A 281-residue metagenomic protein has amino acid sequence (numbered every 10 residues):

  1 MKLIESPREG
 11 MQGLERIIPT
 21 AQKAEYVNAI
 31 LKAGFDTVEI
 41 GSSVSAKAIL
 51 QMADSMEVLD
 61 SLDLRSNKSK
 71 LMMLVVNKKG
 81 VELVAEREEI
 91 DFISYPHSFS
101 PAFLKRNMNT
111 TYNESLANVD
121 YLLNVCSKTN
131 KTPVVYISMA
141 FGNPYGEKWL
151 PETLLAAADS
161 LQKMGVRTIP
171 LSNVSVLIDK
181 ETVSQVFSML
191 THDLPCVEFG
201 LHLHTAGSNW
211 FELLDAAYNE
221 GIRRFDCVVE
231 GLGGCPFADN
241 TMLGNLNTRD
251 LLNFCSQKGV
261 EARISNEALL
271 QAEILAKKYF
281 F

Functional and structural regions predicted by a protein language model:
M1-F281: Catalytic cores and adjacent flexible loops of soluble metabolic enzymes that perform enolate/carbanion chemistry on
